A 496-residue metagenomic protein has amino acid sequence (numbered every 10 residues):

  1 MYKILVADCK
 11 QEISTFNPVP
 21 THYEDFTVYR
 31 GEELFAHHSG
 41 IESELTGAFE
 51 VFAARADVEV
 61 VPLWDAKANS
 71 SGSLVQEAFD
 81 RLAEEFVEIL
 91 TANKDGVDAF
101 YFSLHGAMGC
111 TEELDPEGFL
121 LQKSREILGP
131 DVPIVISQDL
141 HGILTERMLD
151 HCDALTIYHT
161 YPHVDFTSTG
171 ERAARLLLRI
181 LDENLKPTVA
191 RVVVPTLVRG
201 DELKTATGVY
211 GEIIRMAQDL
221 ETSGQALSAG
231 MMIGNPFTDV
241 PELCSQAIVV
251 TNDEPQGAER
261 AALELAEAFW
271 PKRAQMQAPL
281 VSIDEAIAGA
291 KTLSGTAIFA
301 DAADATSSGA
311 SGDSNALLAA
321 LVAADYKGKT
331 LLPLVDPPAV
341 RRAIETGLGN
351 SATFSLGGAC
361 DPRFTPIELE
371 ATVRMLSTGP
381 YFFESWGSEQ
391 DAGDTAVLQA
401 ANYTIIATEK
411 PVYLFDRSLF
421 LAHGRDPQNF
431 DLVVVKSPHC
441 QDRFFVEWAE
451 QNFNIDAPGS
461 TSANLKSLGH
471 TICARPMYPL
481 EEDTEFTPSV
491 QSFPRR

Functional and structural regions predicted by a protein language model:
M1, A53-D57, P62, E88-F100 (+2 more regions): Glycine-rich phosphate/diphosphate-binding loops that line cofactor/substrate pockets in enzymes
M1-A54: N-terminal amphipathic/basic leader segments beginning at the initiator methionine
L5, K10-E12, F26-T27, Q76-A83 (+6 more regions): Active-site histidine-anchored catalytic micro-motif
F16-P20, G72-V75, E112-L114, T145-D150 (+7 more regions): Short acidic, glycine/serine/threonine-rich loops at helix termini
E59-V61, S70, V135, G142-T145 (+3 more regions): Cap/lid and interdomain-hinge subdomains that line or gate substrate/regulatory clefts in soluble alpha/beta enzymes
P62, E84, W270, P380-R496: Extended hydrophobic packing segments that form well-structured cores
W64-E85: Charged, often glycine-rich, active-site loop that binds/positions anionic groups
D201-A401, I406, K410: Hard-cation-handling environments
